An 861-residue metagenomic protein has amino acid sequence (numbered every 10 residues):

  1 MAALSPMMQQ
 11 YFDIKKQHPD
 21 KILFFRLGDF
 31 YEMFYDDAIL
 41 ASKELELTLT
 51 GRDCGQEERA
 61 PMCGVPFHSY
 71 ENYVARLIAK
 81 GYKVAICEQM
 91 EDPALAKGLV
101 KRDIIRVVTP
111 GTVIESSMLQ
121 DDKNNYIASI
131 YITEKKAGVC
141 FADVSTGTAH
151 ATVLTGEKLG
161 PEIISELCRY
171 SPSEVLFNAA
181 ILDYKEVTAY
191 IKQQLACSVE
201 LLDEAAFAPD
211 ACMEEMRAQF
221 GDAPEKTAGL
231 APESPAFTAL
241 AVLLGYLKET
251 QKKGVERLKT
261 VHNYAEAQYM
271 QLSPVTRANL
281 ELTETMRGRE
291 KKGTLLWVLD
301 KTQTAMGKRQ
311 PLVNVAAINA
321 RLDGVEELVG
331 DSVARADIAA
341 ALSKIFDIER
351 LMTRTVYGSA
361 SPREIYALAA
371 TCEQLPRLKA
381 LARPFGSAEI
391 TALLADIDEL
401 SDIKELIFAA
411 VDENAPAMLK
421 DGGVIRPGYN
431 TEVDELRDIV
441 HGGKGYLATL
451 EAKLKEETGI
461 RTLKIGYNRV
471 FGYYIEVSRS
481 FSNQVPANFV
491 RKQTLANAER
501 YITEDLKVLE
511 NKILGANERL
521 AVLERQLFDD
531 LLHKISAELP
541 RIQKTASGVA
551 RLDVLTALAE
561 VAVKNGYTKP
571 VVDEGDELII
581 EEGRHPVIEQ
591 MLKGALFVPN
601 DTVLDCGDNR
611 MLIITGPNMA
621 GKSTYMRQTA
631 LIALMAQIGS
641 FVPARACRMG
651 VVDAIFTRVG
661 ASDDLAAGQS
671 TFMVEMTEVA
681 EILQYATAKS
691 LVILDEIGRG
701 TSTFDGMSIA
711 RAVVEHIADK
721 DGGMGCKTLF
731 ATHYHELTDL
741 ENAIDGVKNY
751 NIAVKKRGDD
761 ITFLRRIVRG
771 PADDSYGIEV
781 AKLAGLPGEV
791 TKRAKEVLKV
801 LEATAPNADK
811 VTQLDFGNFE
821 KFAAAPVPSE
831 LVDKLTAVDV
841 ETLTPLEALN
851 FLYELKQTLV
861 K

Functional and structural regions predicted by a protein language model:
M1-A2, Q9-D13, D20, L532 (+3 more regions): Conserved phosphate-binding elements of NTP-dependent enzyme cores
M1-E327, S343-V356, A360-A452, E577-I579: Charged catalytic and DNA/RNA-contacting regions of genome-maintenance and nucleic-acid-processing enzymes
Y35-D36, E233, Q303, R309 (+5 more regions): ATPase nucleotide-binding head domains, primarily ABC-like/P-loop NTPase cores
Y357, S361, T371-Q374, A392 (+3 more regions): Charged, surface-exposed helical/loop "interaction arms" that form contiguous linear patches used for dimerization
L378-K379, I403-L406, A410, Y473-F489: Cytosolic, long alpha-helical scaffolding segments
L495, E499-H533: Extended, charged coiled-coil "arm/hinge" scaffolds of SMC/Rad50-like chromosome-maintenance ATPases and other large
P828-K861: C-terminal tails and terminal domains of large nucleic-acid-associated and other macromolecular-machine proteins
